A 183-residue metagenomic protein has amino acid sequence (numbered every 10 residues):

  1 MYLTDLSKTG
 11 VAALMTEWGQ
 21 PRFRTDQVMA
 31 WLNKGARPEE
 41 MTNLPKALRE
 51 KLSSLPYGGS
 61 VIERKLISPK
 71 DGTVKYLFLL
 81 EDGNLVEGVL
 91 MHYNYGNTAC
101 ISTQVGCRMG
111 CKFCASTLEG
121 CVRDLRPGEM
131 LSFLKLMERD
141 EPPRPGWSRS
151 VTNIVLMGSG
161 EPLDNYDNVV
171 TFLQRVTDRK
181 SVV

Functional and structural regions predicted by a protein language model:
M1-N97: Flexible, acidic/Gly-rich N-terminal and inter-domain linker regions that tether and position cofactor-handling modules
V28-W31, C107, I154: Residue-level signal for inorganic ion chemistry
L80, V105-C107: Short, small-residue-rich loop/turn micro-motifs
V86-S102, M109-V183: Conserved Radical SAM active-site core
